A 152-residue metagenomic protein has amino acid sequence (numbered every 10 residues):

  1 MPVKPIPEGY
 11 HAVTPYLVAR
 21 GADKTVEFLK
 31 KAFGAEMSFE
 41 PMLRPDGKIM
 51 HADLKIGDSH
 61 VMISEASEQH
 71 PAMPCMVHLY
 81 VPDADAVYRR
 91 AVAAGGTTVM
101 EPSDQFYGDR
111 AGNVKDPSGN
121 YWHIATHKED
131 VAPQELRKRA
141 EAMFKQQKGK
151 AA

Functional and structural regions predicted by a protein language model:
M1-E8, P41, I63, Y88-A152: Vicinal oxygen chelate
P7-G9, Y16-H60: Core segments of cupin and vicinal oxygen chelate
A12-G21, M50-K55, A66-V92, R110-K115: Vicinal oxygen chelate
L43-G47, Q69, Q105-F106: A short beta-turn/loop motif at secondary-structure boundaries
